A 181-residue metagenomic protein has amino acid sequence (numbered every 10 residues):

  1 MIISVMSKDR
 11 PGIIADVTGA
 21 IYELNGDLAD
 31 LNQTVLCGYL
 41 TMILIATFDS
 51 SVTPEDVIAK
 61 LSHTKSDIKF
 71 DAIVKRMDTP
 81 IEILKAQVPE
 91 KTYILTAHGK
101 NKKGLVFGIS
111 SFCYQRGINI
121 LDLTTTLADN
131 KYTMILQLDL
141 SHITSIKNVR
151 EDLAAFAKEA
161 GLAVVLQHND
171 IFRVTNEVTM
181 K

Functional and structural regions predicted by a protein language model:
M1-K181: A conserved regulatory-domain signal marking ACT and ACT-like small-molecule sensing domains and adjacent regulatory
